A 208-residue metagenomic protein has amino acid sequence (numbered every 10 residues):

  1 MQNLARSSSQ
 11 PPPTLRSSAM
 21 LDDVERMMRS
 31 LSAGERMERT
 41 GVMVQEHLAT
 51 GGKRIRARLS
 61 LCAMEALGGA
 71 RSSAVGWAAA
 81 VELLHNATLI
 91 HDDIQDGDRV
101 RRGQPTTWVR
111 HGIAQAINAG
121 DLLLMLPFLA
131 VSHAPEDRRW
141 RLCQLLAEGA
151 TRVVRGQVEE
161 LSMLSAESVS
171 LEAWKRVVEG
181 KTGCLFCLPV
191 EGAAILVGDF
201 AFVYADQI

Functional and structural regions predicted by a protein language model:
M1-S32: N-terminal amphipathic/basic leader segments beginning at the initiator methionine
A33-I208: Mg2+-dependent prenyl diphosphate-binding active-site environment of isoprenoid biosynthetic enzymes
